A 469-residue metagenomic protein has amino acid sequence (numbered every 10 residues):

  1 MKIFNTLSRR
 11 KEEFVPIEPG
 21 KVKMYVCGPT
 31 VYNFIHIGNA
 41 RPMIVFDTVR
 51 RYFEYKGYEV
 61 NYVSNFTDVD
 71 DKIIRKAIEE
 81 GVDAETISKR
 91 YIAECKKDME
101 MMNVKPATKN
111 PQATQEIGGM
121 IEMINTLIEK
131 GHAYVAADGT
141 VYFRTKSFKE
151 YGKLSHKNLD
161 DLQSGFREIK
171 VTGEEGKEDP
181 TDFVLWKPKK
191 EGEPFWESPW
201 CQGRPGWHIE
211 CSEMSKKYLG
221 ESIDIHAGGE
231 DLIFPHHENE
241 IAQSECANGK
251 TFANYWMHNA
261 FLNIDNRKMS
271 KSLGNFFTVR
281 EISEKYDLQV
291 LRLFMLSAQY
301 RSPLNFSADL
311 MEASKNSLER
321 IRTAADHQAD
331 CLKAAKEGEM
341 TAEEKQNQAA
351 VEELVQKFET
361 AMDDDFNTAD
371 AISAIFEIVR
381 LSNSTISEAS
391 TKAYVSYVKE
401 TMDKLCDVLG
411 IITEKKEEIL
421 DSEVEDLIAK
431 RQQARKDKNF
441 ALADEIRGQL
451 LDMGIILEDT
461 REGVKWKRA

Functional and structural regions predicted by a protein language model:
M1-Y32, D47, G118-A329: Alpha-helical recognition segments enriched in aromatics with Gly/Pro capping that present substrate-recognition
S8-E13, I17-K105, E462-W466: N-terminal, positively charged nucleic-acid-binding surface of large information/translation enzymes
Y58, H132, I455: Short phosphate-binding/catalytic loops that engage adenosine nucleotides
F66-D70, I92-C95, K105-M120, D138-S147: Short, glycine/charge-rich beta-strand/loop segments that flank catalytic centers and engage negatively charged groups
I78-A84, T108-T114, C201, G229: The substrate-binding groove and active-site-proximal loops of carbohydrate-active enzymes, especially glycoside
K268, N275-A469: Structural preference for alpha-helix termini/caps and helix-kink/transition segments
